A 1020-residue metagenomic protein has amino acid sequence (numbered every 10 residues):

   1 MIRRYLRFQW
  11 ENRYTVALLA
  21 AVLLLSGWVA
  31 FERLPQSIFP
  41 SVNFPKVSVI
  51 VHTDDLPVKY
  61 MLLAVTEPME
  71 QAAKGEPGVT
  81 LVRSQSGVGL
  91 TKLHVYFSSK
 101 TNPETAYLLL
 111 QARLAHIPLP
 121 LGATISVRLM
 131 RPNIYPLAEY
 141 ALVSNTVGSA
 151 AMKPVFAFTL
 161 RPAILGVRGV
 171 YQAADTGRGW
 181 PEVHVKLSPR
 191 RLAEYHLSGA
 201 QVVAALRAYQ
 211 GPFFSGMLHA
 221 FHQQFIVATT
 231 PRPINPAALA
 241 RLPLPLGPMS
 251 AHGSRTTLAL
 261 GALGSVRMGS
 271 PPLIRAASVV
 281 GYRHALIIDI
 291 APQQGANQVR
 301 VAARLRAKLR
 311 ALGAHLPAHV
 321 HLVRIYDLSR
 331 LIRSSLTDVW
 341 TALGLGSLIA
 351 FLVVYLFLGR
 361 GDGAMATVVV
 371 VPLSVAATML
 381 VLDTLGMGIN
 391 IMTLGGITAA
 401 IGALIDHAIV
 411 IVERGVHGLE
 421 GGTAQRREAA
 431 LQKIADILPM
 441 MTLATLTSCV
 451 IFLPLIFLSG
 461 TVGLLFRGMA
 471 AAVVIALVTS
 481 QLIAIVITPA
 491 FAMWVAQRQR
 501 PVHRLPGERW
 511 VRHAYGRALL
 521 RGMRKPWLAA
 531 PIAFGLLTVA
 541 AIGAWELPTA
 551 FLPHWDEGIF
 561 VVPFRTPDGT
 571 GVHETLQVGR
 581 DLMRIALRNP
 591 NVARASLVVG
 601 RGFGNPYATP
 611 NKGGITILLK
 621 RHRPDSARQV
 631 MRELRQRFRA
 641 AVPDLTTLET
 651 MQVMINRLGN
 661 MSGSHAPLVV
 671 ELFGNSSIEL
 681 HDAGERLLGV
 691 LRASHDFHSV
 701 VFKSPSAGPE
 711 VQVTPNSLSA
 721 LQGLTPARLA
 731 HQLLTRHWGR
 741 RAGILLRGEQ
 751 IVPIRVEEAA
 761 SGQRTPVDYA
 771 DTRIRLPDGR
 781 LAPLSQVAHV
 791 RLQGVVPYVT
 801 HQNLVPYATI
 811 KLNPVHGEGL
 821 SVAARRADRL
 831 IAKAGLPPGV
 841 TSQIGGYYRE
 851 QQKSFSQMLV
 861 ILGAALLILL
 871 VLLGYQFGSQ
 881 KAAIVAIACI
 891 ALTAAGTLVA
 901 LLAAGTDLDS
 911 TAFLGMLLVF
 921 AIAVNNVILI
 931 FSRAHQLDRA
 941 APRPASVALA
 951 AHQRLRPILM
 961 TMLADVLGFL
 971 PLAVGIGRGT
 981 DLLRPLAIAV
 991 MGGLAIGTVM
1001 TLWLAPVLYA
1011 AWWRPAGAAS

Functional and structural regions predicted by a protein language model:
M1-A17, G421-Q432, T461, L465-R467 (+5 more regions): Interfacial helix-loop-helix hairpins and adjacent transmembrane helices of multi-pass alpha-helical membrane proteins
M1-Q36, A435-I437, C449, H503-P553 (+5 more regions): Signature of alpha-helical transmembrane segments and their immediate interfacial
Y5, Y60-R131, R190-G211, A228-R232 (+4 more regions): Solvent-exposed, membrane-proximal periplasmic/extracellular interface segments of envelope transport and secretion
A21-Y60, H116-G122, I456-L465, F534-T570 (+4 more regions): Transmembrane helices with small-residue packing motifs
G27-F31, L348-L356, R360-V416, I475 (+5 more regions): Hydrophobic transmembrane alpha-helices and their membrane-interface caps in long multi-pass transport proteins
I50, K92, P118, A163-L345 (+7 more regions): Extracytoplasmic/periplasmic membrane-proximal domains and adjacent transmembrane bundles of envelope biogenesis
I325, I332, L336, V412 (+4 more regions): Helix-loop junctions and hydrophobic alpha-helical segments within the transmembrane domains of large membrane
T384, I401-G415, I437-F457, L464-H503 (+6 more regions): Transmembrane alpha-helices and their membrane-interface boundaries in multi-pass membrane transporters and channels
